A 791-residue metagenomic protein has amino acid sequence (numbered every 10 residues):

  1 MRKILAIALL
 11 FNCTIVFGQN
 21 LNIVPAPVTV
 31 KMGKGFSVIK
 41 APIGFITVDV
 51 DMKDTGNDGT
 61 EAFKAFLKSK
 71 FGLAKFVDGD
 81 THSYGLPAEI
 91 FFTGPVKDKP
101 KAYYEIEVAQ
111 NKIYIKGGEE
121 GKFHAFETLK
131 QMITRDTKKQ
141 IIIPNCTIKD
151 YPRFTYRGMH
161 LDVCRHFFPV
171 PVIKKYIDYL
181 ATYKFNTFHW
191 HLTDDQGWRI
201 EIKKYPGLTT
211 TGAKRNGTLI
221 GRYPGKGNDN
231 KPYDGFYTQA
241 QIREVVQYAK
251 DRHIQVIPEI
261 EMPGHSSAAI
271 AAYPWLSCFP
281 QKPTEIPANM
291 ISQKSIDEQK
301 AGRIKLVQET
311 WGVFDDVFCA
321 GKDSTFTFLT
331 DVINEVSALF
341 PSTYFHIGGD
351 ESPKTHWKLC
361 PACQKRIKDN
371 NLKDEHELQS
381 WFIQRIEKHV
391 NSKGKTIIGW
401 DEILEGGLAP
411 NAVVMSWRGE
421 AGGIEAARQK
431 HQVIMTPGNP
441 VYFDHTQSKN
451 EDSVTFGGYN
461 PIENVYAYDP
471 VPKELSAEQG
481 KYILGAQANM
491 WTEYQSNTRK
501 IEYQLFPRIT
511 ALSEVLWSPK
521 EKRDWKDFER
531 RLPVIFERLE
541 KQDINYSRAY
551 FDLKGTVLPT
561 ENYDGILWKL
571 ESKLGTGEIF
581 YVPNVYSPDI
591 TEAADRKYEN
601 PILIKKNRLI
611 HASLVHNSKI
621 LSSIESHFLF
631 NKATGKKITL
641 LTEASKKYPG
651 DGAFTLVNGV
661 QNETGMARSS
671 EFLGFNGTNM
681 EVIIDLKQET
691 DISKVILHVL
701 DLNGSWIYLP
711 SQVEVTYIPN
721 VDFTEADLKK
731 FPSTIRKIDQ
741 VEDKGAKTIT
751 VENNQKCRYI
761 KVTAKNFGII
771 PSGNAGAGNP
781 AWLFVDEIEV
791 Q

Functional and structural regions predicted by a protein language model:
M1-N22: Bacterial Sec-dependent N-terminal signal peptides
Q19-Y156, K500, L516-R530, V534-R538 (+1 more regions): Contiguous, structured surface segment used for ligand recognition
T29, T47-D49, D54, R523 (+2 more regions): Short, compositionally stereotyped local motifs that mark structural "simplifiers"
K97-Y344, R385, H389, Q487-W491: Feature activates predominantly on carbohydrate-active enzymes
L306-P410, W417-E420, I424: Active-site neighborhood of glycoside hydrolase catalytic domains
I397-A412, R418-K569: Flexible, acidic glycine-rich loops studded with aromatic residues
T664-L728, D743-Q791: Aromatic, loop-rich ligand-recognition surfaces of beta-strand-rich domains
